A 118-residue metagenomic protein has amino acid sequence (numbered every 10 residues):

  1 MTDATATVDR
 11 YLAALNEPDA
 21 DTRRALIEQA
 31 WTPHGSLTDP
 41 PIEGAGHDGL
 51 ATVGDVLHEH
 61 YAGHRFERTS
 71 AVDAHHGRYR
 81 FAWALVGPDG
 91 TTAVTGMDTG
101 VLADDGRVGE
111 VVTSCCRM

Functional and structural regions predicted by a protein language model:
M1-A30: Short acidic-aromatic low-complexity motifs
L12, S36, R80-A82: Short aromatic/hydrophobic contact patches that present stacked aromatics for nucleic-acid/ligand binding
N16, L57-M118: A beta-strand edge to alpha-helix "cap/lid" segment located at domain peripheries
E17-D21, P40, G90: Alpha-helix boundary/capping and short turn/kink residues
T22-G77: A solvent-exposed, acidic/Ser-Thr-rich amphipathic alpha-helical stretch
